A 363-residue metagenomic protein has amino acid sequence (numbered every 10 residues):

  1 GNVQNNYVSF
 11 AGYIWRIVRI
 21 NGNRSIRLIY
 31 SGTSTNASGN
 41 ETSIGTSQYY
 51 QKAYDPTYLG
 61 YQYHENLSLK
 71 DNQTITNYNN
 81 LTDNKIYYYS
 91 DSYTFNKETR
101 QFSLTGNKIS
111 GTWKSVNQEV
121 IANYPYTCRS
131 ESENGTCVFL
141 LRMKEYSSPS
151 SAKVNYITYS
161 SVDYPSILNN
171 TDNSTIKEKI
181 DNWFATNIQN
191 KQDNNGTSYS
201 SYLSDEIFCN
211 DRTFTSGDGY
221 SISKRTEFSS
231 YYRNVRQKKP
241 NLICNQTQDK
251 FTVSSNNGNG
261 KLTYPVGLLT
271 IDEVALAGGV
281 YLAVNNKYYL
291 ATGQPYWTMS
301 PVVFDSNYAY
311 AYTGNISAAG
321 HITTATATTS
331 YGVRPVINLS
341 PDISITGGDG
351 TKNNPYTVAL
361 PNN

Functional and structural regions predicted by a protein language model:
G1-N363: Long, domain-scale functional regions
